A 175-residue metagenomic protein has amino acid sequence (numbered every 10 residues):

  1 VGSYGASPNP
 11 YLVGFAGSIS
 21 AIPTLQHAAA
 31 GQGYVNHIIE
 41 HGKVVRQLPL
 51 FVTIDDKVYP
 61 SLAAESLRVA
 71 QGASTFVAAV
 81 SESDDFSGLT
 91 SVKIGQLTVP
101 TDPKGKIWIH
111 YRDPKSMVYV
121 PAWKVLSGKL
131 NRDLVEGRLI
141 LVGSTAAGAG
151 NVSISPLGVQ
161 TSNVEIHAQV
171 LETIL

Functional and structural regions predicted by a protein language model:
V1-T98, D102, R132-L175: Non-transmembrane functional regions of envelope-associated proteins
L89-S91, K106, A122: Low-complexity, intrinsically disordered short peptide segments enriched in small/polar/basic residues
P100-V120: Active-site Gly/Thr loop motif
S116-L130: A Trp-anchored, charged/polar loop motif used as the substrate-binding/catalytic surface of acyl/ester-handling
